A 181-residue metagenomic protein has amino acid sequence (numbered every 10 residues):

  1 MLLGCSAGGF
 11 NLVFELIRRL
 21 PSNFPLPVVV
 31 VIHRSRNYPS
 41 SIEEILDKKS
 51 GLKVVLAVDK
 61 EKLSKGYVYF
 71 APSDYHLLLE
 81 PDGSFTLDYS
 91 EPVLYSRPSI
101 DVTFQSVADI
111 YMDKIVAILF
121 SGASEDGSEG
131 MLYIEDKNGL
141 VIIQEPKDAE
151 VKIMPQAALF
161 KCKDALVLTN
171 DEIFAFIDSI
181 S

Functional and structural regions predicted by a protein language model:
M1-S181: Conserved acid/base catalytic micro-environments in cytosolic active-site loops
